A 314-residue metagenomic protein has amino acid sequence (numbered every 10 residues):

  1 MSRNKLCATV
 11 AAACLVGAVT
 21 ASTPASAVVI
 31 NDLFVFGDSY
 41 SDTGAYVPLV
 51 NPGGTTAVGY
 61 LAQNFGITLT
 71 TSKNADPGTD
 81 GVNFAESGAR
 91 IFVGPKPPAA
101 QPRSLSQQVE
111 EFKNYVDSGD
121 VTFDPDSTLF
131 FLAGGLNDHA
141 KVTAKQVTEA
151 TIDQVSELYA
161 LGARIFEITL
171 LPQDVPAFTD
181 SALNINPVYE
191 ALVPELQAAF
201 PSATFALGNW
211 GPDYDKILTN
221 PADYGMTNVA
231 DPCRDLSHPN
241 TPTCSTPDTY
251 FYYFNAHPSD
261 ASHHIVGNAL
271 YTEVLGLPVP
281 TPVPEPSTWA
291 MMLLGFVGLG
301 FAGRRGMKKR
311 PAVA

Functional and structural regions predicted by a protein language model:
S2-V10: Bacterial N-terminal signal peptides that target proteins for export
V10-V16: Hydrophobic helical h-region of N-terminal Sec-dependent signal peptides in bacterial secretory/periplasmic proteins
V16-P24, A302: C-terminal segment of classical bacterial N-terminal signal peptides
A25-P282, S287: Conserved active-site regions of diverse hydrolases
P284-R304: A short, hydrophobic C-terminal helix/tail in secreted or cell-surface proteins
F301-A314: C-terminal membrane-anchoring or membrane-association module
